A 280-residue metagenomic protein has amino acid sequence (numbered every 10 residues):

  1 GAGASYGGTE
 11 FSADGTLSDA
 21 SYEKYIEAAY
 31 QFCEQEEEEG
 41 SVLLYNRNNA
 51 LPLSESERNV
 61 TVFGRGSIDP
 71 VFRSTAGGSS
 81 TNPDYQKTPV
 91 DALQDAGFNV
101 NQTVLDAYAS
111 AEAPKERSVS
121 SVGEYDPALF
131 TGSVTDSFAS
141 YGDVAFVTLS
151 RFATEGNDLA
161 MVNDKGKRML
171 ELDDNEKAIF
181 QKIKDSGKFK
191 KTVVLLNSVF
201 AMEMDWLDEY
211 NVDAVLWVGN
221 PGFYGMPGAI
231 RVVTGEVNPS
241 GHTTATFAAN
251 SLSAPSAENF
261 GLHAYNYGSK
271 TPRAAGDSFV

Functional and structural regions predicted by a protein language model:
G1-A76, S80-A96, S110-R117, N197-V280: Secreted, periplasmic, or luminal enzymes acting at the cell surface/secretory milieu
S21-I26, E37, V100-S186, L195-Y210: Hydrophobic helix-and-loop "lid/oligomerization" segment in the mid-to-C-terminal part of catalytic domains
N59, N99, K190-T192: Residues at the starts of beta-strands that form the adenosine-phosphate
K188-F189, N238: Residue-level recognition of short, structured coil/turn motifs that connect secondary structure elements
